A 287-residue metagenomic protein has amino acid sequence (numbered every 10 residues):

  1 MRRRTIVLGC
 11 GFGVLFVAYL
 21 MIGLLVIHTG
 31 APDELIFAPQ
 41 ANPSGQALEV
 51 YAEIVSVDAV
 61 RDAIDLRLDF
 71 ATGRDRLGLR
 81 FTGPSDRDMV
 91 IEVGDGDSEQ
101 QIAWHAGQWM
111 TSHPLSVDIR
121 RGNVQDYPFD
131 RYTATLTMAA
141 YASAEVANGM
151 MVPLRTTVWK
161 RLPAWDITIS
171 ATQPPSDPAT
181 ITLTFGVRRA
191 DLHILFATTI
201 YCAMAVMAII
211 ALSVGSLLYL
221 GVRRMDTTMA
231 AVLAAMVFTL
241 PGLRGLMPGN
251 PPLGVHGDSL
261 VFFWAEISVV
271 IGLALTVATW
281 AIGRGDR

Functional and structural regions predicted by a protein language model:
M1, I22-I27, A179-A197: Membrane-helix boundary elements
M1-L35: Hydrophobic secretory-pathway targeting helix
R3-T5, L66, D166-Q173, L192-L195: Short, charge-rich amphipathic segments
L25-N42, Q46-P163, T168: Soluble non-transmembrane domains of integral membrane proteins
Y141, W159-A190: N-terminal signal-anchor transmembrane alpha-helix
S143-M150, Q173-L183, I200-L218: Hydrophobic alpha-helical transmembrane segments
D191-R287: Alpha-helical transmembrane segments forming the membrane-embedded cores of inner-membrane proteins across
